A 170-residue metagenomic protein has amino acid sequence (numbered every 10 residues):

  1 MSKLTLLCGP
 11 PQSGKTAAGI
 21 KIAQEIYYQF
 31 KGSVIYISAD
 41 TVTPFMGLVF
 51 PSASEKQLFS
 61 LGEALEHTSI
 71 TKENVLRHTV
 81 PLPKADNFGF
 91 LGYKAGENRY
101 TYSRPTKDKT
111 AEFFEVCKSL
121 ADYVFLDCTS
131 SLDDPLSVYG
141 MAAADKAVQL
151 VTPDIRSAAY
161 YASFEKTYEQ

Functional and structural regions predicted by a protein language model:
M1-T5, L61-E73, A159, K166-Q170: Acidic-aromatic/histidine active-site loop/patch
S2-A39, C117: Walker A/P-loop phosphate-binding motif and the immediately C-terminal alpha-helix
L6, I35-S38, F90-G92, F125-D127: A structural signal for short, well-ordered beta-strand segments and their strand-loop junctions that often border
I22-I26, E112-V116, S163-Y168: A generic secondary-structure signal
G32-G89: Phosphate-binding loop that captures ATP/GTP phosphates
S52-E55, D108, A142-A144: Glycine-rich, phosphate-binding/catalytic loops in enzymes
K72-A85, G92-D134: Cytosolic-facing regulatory segments adjacent to core modules
K118-S119, Y123, C128-Q170: Conserved catalytic-core segment of NTP-binding enzymes
